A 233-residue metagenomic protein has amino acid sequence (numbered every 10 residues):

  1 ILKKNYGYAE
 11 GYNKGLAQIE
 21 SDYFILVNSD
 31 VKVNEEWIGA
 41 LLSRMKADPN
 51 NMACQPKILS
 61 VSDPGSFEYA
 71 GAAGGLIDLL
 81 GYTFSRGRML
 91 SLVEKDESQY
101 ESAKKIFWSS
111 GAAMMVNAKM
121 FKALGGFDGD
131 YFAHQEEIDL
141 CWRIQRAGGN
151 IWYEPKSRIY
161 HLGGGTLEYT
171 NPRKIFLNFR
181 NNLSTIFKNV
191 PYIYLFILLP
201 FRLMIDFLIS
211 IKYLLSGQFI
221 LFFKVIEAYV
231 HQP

Functional and structural regions predicted by a protein language model:
L2-I19, S29: Glycine-rich, basic loop-to-helix element that forms the pyrophosphate-binding segment of sugar-nucleotide handling
K4, Y8, Y12, W37 (+3 more regions): Conserved donor sugar-nucleotide recognition element shared by glycan-biosynthetic enzymes
Y8, V27, K32-W37, S60 (+4 more regions): Hydrophobic/aromatic residue at the end of a short beta strand that borders the catalytic acidic motif
F24: Short aromatic/hydrophobic "clamp" motif used to bind/position activated sugar donors
V31-Y82: Conserved donor NDP-sugar-binding/catalytic core segment of glycosyltransferases
G75-I106: Short, flexible, basic/aromatic active-site loop/helix in glycosyltransferases
E101-R158: A short, conserved alpha-helix in the catalytic core of glycosyltransferases
A147-P233: Active-site-adjacent helix/loop segment of glycosyltransferases that harbors family-specific signature motifs
